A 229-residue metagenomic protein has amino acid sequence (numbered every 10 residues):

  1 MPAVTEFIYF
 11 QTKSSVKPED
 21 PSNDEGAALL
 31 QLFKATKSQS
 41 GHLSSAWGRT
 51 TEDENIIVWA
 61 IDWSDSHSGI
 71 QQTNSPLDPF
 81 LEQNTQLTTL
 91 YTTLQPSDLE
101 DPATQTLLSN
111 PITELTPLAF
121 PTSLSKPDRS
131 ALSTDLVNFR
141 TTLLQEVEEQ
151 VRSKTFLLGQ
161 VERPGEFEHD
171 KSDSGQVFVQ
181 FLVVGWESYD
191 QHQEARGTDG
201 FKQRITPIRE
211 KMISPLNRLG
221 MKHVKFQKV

Functional and structural regions predicted by a protein language model:
M1-V229: Short S/T/G/P-rich N-terminal loop/turn motif that feeds into the first structured element of a domain
